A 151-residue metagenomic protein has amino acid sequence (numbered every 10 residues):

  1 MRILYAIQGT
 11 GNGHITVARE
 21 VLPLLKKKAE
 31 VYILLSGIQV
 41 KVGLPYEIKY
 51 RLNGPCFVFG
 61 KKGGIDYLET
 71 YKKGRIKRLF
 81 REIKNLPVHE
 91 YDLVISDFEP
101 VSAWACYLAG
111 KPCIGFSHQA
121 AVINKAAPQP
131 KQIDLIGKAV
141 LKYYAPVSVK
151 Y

Functional and structural regions predicted by a protein language model:
Y5-N12, V31-R78: Conserved nucleotide-sugar phosphate-binding/catalytic loop shared by glycosyltransferases and other
H14-L25: Short amphipathic alpha-helix
K26, Y107, Y144: Anion (oxyanion) recognition and catalysis
K26-I33, H89: A generic structural motif
Y32-L34, K49-Y50, I95, I114 (+1 more regions): Hydrophobic/aromatic beta-strand patches that form the interior of the parallel beta-sheet core in alpha/beta enzyme
V42, V94-A109: An aromatic- and histidine-rich active-site surface loop
G64-L93, P100-V101: Conserved nucleotide-sugar donor-binding subdomain of glycosyltransferases
P112-Y151: Active-site-proximal region of nucleotide-activated glycan assembly enzymes, centered on histidine/acidic-rich loops
